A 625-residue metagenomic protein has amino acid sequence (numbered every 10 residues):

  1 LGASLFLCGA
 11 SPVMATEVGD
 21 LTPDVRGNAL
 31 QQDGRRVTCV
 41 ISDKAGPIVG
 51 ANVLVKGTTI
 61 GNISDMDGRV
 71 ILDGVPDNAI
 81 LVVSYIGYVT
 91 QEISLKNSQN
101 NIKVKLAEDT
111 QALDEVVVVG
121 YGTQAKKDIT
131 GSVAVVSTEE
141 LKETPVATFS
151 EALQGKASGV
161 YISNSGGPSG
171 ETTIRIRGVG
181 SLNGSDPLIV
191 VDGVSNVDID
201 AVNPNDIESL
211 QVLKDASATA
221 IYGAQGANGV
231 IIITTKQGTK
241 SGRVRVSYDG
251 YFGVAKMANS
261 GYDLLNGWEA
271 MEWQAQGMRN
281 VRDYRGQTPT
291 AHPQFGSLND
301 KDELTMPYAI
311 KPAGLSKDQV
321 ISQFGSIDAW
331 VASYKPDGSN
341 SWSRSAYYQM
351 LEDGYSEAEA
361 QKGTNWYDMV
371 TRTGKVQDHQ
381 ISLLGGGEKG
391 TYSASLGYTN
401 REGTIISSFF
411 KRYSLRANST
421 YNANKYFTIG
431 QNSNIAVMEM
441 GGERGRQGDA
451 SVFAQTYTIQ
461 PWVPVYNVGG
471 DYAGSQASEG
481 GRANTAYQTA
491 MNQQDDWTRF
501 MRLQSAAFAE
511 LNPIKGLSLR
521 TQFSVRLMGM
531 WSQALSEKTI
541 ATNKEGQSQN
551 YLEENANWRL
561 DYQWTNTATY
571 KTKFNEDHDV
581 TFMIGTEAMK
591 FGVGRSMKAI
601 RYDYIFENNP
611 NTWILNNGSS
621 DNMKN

Functional and structural regions predicted by a protein language model:
L1-R416, Y421, T428-G430, Q504: Short, small/polar-rich motifs associated with maturation and membrane association, primarily at protein termini
A112, K127, K240-K362, T373 (+2 more regions): Surface-exposed loop/interface segments of Gram-negative outer-membrane beta-barrel transport/assembly proteins
G516: Active-site and adjacent substrate-binding regions of carbohydrate-active enzymes
